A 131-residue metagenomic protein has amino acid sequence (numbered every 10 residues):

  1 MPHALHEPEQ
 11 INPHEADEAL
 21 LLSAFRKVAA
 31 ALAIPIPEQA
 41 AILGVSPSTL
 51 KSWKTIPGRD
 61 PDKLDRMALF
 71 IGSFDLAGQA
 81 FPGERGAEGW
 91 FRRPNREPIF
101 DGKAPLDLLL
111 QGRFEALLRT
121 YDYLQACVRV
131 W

Functional and structural regions predicted by a protein language model:
M1-W131: Non-transmembrane "mature" sequence context
